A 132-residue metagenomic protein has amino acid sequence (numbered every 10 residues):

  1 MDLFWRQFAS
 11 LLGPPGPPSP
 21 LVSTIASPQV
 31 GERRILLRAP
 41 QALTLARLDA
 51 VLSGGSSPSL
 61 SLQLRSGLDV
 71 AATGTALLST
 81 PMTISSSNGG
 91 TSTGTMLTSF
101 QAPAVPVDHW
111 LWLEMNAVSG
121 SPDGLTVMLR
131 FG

Functional and structural regions predicted by a protein language model:
D2-G31, V51-S61, D69-T91, G124 (+1 more regions): Glycine-rich, low-complexity segments
F4-Q7, L36-R38, Q63-L64, E114-M115: Beta-strand-rich, repetitive solenoid scaffolds
Q29-A39: Short aromatic-glycine motifs in intrinsically disordered, low-complexity regions
P40-R47: Extended extracellular/luminal ectodomain segments enriched in beta-structured repeat modules
R47-D49, W112-E114, M128: Residues within well-ordered beta-strands of beta-sheet-rich folds
T93-Q101: Exposed aromatic-hydrophobic patches
A102-A117: Noncatalytic modules at the cell exterior or secretory-pathway interfaces, chiefly beta-strand-rich lectin/adhesion
V118-P122: Short acidic/polar inter-strand loop motif in beta-rich domains
